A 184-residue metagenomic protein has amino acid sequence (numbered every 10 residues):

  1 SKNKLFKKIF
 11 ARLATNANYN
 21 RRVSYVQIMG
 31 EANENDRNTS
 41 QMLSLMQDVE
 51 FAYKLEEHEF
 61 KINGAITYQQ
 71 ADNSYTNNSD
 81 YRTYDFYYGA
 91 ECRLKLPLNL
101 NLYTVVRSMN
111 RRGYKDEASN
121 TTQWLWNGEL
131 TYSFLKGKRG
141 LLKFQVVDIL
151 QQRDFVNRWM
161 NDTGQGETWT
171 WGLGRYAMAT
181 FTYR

Functional and structural regions predicted by a protein language model:
S1-R184: Exposed, low-structure sequence patches enriched in small/polar residues
